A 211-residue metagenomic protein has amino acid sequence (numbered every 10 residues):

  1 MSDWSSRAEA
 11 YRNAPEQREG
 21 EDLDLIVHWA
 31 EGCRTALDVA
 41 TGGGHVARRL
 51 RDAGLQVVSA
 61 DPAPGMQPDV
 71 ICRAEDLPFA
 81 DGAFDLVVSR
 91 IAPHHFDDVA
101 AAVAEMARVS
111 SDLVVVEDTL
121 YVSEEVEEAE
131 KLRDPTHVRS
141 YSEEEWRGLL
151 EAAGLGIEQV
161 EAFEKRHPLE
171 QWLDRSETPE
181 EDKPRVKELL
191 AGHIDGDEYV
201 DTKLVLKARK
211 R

Functional and structural regions predicted by a protein language model:
M1-G32, H45-R49, E170-L173: Conserved class I S-adenosyl-L-methionine
L37-D76: Class I SAM-dependent methyltransferase SAM/SAH-binding core
G43, Q159-R211: Conserved Class I S-adenosyl-L-methionine
V88: A conserved beta-strand element that flanks and buttresses the S-adenosyl-L-methionine
I91-A92: Short catalytic micro-motifs in class I SAM-dependent methyltransferases
A100-V114: A short glycine-rich, Lys/Arg-flanked "PGG" loop and its adjoining helix->strand segment in the class I
T119-H137: Short, glycine-/aromatic-enriched active-site segment of Class I SAM-dependent methyltransferases
R139-G154: Short alpha-helix
